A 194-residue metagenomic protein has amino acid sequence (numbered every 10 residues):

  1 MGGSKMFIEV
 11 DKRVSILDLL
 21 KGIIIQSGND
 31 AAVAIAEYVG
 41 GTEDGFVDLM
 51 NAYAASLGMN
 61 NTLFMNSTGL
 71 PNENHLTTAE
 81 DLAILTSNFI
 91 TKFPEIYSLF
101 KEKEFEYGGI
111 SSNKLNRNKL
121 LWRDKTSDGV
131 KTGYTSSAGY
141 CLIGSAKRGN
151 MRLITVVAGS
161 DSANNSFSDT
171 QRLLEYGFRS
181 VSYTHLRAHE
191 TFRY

Functional and structural regions predicted by a protein language model:
M1-E80, I90-T91: Active-site-adjacent loops and short helices of periplasmic peptidoglycan-processing enzymes
M59-L63, P71-R193: Domain-terminus/edge residues, biased toward the C-terminal soluble/receptor-binding domains of extracytoplasmic
